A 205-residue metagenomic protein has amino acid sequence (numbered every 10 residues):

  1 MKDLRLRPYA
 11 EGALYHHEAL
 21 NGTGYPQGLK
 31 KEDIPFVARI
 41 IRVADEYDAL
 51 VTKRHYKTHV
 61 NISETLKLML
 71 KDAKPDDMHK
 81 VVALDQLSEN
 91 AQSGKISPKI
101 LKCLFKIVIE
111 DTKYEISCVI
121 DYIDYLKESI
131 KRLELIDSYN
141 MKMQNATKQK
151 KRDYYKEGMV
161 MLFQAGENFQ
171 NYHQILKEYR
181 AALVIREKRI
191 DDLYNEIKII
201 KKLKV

Functional and structural regions predicted by a protein language model:
M1-K204: Histidine- and acidic-residue-rich, metal-dependent catalytic cores
